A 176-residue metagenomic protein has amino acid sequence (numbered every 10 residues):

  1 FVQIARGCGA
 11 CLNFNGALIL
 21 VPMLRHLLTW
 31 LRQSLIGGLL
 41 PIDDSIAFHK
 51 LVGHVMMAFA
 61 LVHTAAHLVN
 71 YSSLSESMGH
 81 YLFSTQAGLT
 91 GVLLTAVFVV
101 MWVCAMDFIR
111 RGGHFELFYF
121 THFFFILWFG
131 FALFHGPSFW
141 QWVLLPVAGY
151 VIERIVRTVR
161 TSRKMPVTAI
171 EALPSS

Functional and structural regions predicted by a protein language model:
F1-S176: FNR-like FAD-binding dehydrogenase module
